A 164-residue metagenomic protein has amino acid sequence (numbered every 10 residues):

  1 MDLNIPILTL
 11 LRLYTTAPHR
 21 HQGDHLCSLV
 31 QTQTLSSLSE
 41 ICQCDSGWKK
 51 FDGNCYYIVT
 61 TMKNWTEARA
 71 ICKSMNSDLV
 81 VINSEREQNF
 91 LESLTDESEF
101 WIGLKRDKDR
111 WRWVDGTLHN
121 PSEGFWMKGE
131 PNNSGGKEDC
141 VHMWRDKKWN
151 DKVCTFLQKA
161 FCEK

Functional and structural regions predicted by a protein language model:
M1-K164: Extracellular, disulfide-bonded carbohydrate-recognition/adhesion ectodomains, dominated by C-type lectin-like domains
